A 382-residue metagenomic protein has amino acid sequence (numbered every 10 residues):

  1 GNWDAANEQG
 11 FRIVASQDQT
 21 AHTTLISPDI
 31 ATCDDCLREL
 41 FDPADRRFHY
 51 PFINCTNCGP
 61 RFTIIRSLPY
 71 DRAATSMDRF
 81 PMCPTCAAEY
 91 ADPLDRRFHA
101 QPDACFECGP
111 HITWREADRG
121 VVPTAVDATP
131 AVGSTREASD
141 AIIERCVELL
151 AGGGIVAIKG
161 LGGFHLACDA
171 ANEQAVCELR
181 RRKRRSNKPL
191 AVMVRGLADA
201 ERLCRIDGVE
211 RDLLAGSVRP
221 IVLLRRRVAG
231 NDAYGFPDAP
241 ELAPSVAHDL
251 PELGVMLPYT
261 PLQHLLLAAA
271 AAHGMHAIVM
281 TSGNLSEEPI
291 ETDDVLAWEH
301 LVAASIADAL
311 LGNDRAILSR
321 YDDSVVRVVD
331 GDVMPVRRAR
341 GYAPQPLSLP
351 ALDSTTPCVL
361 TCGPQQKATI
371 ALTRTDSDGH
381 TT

Functional and structural regions predicted by a protein language model:
N2-W3, R195: Short loop/turn motifs enriched for small/polar and acidic residues
W3-F11: C-terminal structural segments of small proteins and small subunits
G10-V126, P130-T382: Active-site-adjacent structural elements in enzyme catalytic cores
